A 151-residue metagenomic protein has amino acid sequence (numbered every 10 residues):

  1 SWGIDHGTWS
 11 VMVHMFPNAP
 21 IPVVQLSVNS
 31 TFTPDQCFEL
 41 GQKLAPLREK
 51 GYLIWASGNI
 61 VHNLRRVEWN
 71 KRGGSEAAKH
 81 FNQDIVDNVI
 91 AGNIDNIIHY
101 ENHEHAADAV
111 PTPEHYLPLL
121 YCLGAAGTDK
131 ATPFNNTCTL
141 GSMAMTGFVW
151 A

Functional and structural regions predicted by a protein language model:
S1-Q36: Internal, conserved structured core segments that host functional sites
I21-P22, S30-F32, F38-E39, A45-L53 (+1 more regions): Surface-exposed, charge/polar-rich loops and edge strands
